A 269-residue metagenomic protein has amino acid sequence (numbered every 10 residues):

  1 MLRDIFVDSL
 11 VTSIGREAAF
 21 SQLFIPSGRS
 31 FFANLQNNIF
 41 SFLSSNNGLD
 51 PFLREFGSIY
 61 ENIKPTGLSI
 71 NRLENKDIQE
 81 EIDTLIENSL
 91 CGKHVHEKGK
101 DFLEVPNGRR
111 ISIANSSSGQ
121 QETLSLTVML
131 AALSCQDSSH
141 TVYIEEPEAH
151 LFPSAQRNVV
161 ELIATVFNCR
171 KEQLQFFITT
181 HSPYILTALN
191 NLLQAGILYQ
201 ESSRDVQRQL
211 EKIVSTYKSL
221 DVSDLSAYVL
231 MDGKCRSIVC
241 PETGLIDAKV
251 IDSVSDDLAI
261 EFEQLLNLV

Functional and structural regions predicted by a protein language model:
M1-T141, T216-V269: Phosphate-coordinating catalytic segments in nucleotide- and nucleic-acid-processing enzymes
E145-P147: Walker B catalytic acidic pair
F152-P153: Conserved D-loop-proximal element of ABC-family nucleotide-binding domains
R157-V269: C-terminal lobe/lid and adjacent interdomain/linker elements of RecA-like ASCE P-loop ATPase modules
